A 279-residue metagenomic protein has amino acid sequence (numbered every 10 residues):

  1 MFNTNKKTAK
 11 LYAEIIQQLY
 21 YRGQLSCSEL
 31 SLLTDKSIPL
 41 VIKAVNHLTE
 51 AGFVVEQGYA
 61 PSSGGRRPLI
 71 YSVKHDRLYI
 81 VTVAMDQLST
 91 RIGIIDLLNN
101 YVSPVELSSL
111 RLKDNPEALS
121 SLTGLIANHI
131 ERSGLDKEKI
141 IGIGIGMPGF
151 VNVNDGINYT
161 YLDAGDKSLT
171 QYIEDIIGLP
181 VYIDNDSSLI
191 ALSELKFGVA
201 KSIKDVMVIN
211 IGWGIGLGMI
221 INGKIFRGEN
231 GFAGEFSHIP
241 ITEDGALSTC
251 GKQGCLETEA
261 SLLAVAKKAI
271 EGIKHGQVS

Functional and structural regions predicted by a protein language model:
M1-L33: Extreme N-terminal segment that seeds HTH/winged-HTH DNA-binding domains in transcriptional regulators
Q24-Q57, R66: N-terminal helix-turn-helix
E56-I80, N185-V206: Conserved phosphate-binding catalytic cores of ATP/NTP-utilizing and phosphoryl-transfer enzymes
G65-P104, V208-I221: Gly/Thr-rich phosphate-binding beta-strand-loop-beta motif of the actin/hexokinase/Hsp70
I94, F150-V151, M219, P240: Hydrophobic beta-strand positions
P104, G178-S187, S193-S279: Glycine/GP-enriched mid-protein hinge/lid loop-to-helix segment characteristic of carbohydrate kinases
V105-D205: Glycine-rich phosphate-binding loop and adjoining helix at the ATP-binding site of ATP-dependent phosphoryl-transfer
